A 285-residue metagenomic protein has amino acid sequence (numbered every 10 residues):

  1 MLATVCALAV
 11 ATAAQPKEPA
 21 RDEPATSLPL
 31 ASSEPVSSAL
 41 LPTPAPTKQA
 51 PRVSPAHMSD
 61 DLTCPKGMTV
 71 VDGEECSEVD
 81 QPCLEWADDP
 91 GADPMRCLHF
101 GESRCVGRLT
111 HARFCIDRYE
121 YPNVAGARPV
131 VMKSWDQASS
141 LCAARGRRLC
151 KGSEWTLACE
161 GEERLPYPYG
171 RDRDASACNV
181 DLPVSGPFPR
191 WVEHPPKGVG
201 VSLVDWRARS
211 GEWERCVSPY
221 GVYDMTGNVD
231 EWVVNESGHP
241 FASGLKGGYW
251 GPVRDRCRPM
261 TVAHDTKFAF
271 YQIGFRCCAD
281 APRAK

Functional and structural regions predicted by a protein language model:
L2, V10-A143, E163, G170-D172 (+4 more regions): Short, compositionally biased
L62, G107, V201, W213 (+1 more regions): Sterically constrained small-residue positions within well-ordered secondary structures of folded domains
G101-C105, M260-T266: Short, P/G- and charge-enriched loop/turn segments at secondary-structure junctions
C115, W135-S140, A144-T261, Y271: Functional-site microenvironments in short loops/helix caps that host divalent-cation chemistry
G126, V130, E214, D265: Conserved aromatic-histidine-acidic binding/catalytic patches
